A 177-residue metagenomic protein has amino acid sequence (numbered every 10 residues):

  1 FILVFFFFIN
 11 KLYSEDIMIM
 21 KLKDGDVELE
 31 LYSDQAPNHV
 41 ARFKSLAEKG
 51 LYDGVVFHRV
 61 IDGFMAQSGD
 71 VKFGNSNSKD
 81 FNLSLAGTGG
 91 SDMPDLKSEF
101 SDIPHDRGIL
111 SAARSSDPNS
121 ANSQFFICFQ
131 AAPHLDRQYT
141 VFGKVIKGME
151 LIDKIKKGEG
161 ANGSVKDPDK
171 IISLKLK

Functional and structural regions predicted by a protein language model:
F1-I2, L12: Cleavable N-terminal signal peptides
F8-K177: Cyclophilin-like peptidyl-prolyl cis-trans isomerases
